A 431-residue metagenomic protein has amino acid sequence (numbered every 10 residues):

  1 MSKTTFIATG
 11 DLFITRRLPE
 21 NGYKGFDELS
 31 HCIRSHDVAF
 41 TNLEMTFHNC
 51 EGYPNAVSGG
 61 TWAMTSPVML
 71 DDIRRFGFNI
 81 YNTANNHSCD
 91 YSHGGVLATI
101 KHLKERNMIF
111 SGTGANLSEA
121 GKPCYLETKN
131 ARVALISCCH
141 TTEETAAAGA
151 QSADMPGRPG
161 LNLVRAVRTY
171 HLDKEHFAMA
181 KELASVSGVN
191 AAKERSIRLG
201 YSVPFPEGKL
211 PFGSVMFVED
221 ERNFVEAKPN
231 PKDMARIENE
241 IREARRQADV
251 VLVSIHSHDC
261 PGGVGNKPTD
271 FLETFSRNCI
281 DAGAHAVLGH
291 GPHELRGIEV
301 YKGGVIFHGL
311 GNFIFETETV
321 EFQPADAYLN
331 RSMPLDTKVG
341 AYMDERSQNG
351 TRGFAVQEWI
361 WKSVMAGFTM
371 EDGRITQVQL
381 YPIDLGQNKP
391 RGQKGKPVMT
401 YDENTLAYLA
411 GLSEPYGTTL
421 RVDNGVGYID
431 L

Functional and structural regions predicted by a protein language model:
M1-L431: Acidic, metal/ion-coordinating pockets
